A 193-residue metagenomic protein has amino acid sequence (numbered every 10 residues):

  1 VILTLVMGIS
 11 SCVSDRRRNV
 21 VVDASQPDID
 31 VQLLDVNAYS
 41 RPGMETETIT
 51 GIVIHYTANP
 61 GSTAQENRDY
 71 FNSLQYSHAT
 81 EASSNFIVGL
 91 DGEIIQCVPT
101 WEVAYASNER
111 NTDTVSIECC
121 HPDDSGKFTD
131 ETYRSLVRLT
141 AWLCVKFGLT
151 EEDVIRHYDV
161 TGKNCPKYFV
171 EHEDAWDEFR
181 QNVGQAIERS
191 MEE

Functional and structural regions predicted by a protein language model:
V1-G8: Bacterial N-terminal signal peptides
C12-S107: N-terminal catalytic cores of peptidoglycan-degrading enzymes
C12-V31, D123-E193: Basic/polar, cationic surfaces and motifs that engage anionic cell-wall and phosphate/carboxylate ligands
M44-T46, H78-A79, Y105-E109, D124-S135 (+1 more regions): Extracytoplasmic/periplasmic, Sec-exported soluble proteins
V53, I87, S116-E118, I155: Soluble periplasmic/extracytoplasmic beta-strand elements of cell-envelope proteins
T57-A58, R110, V115-D124: Cell-envelope and extracellular/periplasmic
F71-S77, Y105-S107, T114-I117, R134-R138 (+1 more regions): Short, low-complexity, polar/charged sequence segments that are solvent-exposed and flexible
